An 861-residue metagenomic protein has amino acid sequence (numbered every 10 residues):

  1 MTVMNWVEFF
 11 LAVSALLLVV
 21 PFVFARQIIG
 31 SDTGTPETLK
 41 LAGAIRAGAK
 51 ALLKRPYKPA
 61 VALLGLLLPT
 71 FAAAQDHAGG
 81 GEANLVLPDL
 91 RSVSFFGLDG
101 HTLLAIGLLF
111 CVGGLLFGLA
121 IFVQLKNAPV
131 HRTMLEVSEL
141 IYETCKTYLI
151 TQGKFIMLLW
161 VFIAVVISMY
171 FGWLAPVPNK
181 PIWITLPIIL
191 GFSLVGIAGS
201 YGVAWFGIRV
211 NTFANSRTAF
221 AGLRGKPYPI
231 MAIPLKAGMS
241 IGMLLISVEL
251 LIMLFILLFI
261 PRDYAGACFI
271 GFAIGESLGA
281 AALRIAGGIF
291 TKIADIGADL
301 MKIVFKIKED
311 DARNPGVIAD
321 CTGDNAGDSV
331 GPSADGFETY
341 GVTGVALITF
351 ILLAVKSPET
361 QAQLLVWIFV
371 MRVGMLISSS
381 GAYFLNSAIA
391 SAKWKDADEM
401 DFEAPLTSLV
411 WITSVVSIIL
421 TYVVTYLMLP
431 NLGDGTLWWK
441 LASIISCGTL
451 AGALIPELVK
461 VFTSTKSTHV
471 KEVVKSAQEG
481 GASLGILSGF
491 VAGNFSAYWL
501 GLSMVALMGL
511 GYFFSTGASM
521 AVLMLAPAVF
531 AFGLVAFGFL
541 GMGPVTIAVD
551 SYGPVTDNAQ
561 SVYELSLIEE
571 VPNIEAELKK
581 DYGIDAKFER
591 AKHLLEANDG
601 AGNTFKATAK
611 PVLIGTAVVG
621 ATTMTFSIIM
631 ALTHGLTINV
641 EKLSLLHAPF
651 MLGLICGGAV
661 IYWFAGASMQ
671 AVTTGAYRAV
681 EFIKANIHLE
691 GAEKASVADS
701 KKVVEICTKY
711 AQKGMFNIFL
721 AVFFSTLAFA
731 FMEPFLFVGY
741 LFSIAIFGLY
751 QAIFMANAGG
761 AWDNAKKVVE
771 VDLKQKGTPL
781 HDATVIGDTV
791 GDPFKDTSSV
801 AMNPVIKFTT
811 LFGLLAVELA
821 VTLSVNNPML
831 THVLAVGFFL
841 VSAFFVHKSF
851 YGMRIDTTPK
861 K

Functional and structural regions predicted by a protein language model:
T2-K861: Hydrophobic packing and interface segments
